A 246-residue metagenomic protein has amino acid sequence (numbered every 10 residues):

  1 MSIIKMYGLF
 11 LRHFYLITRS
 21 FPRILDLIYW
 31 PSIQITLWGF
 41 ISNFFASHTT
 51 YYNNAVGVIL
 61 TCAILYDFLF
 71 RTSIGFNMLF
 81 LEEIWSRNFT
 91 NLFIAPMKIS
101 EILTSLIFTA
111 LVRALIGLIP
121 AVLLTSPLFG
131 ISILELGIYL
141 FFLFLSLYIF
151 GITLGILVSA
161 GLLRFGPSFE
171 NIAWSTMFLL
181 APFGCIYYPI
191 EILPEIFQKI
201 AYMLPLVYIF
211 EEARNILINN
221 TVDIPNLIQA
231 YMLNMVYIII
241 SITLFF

Functional and structural regions predicted by a protein language model:
M1-F246: Hydrophobic transmembrane alpha-helices and immediately adjacent juxtamembrane helices of multi-pass inner-membrane
